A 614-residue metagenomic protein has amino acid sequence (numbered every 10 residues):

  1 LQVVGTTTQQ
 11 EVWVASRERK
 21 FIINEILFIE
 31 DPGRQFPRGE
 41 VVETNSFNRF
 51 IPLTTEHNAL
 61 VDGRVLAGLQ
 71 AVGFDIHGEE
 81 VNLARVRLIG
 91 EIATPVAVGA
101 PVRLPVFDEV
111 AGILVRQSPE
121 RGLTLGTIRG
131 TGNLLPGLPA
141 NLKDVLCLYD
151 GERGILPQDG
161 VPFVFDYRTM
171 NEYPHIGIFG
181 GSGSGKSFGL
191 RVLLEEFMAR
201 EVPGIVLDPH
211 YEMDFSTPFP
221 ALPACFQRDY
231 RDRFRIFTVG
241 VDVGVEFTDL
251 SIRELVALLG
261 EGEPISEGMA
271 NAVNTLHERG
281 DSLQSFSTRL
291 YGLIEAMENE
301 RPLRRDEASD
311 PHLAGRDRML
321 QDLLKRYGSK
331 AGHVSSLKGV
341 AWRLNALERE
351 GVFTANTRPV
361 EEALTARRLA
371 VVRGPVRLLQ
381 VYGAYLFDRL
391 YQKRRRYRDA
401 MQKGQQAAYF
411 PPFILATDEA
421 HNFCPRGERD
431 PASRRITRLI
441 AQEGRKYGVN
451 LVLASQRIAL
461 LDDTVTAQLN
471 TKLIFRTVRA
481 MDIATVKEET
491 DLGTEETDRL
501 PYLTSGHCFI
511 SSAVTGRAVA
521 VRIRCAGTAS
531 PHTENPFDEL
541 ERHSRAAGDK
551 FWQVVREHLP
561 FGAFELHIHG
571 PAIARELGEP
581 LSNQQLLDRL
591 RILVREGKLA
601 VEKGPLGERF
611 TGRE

Functional and structural regions predicted by a protein language model:
L1-F179, G189, L193, Y409: Basic- and hydrophobic-enriched, low-structure N-terminal and domain-boundary segments that flank ATP-binding catalytic
Q35, F47, G90-I92, H210-D214 (+7 more regions): Conserved nucleotide-binding/hydrolysis micro-motifs of P-loop NTPases
D75, A441-V519: Conserved ATP-driven motor cores of ASCE-family P-loop NTPases powering translocation/secretion/packaging/pilus
L142-T238, D463, I510, L590: Glycine-rich phosphate-binding loop of nucleotide-binding enzymes
E201-I205, R367-L369, F410-I414, Y447-V452: Loop/turn-to-beta-strand initiation segments
Y211, F215-A221, V243-L439, C508-S512: P-loop NTPase motor domains
G506-E614: Conserved P-loop NTPase motor module
